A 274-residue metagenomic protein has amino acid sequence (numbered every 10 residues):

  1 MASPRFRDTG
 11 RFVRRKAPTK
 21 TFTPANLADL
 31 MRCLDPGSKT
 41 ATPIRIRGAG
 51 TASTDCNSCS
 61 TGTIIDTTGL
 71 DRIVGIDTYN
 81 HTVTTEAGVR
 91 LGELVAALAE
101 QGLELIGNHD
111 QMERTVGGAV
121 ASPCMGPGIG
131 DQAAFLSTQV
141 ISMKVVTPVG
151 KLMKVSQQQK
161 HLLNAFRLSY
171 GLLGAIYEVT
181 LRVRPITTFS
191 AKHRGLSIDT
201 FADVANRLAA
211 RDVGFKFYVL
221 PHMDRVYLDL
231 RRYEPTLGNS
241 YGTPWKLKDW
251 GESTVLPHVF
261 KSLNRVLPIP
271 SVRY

Functional and structural regions predicted by a protein language model:
A2-R11: N-terminal regions that are enriched for targeting/export leaders and immediately downstream pro/stem segments
D8, A52, E104-N108, A121 (+4 more regions): N-terminal redox-cofactor-binding region of secreted/periplasmic oxidoreductases
V13-D110, P123-P127, F217: Glycine-rich N-terminal segment of FAD-binding domains in flavoprotein oxidoreductases, spanning the beta-loop-helix
V13-R14, C56-N57, G75-T78, E113-R114 (+4 more regions): Solvent-exposed alpha-helices and their adjacent loops that cap or buttress functional pockets in soluble metabolic
S53-D55, T115, V219-D224: A glycine-rich phosphate-binding loop feature that marks nucleotide/adenosyl-phosphate handling sites
T54-V74, G128-G150, A175-R182: Structural signature of FAD isoalloxazine-binding scaffolds in flavoprotein oxidoreductases
A121, I141-Y274: C-terminal substrate-binding/cap subdomain adjacent to the FAD-binding core in PCMH-type and related FAD-linked
